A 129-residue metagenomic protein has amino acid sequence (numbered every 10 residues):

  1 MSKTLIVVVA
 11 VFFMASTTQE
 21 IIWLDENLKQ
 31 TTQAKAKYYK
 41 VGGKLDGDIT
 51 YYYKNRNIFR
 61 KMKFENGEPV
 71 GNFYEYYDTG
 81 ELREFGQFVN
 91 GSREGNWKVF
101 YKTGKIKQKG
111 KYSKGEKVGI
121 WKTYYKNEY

Functional and structural regions predicted by a protein language model:
T4-F13: Sec-dependent N-terminal signal peptides
F13-Y101, K105-S113, K117-Y129: Periodic aromatic/glycine/histidine/acidic cluster detector with a strong bias toward beta-strand repeat architectures
